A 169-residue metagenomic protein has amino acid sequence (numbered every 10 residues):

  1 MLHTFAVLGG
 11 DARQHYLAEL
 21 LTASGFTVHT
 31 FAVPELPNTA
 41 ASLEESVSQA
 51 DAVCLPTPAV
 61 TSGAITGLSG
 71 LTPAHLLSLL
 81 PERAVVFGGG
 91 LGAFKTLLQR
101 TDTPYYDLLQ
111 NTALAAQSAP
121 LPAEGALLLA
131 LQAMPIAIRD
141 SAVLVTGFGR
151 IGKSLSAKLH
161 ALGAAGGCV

Functional and structural regions predicted by a protein language model:
T4, T27-V28, V85, A142 (+1 more regions): Residues at the starts of beta-strands that form the adenosine-phosphate
A6-Y16, L21, R139-H160: Glycine-rich adenosine-cofactor-binding loop
G9-D11, F31-P34, P56-P58, G89-L91 (+3 more regions): Fold-independent oxyanion-binding glycine-rich loops and adjacent beta-strand/coil segments at enzyme active sites
Q14-Y16, E35-A40, G92-L97: Short, charged/polar "capping" segments at the starts of alpha-helices and the immediately preceding loops
L21, P56, K153, C168-V169: Conserved mixed alpha/beta catalytic, RNA-binding, or beta-rich assembly cores of soluble enzyme, regulatory
S24-N38, L162-V169: NAD(P)-binding Rossmann-fold cofactor-contacting core
S46-S48: A short, aliphatic-rich alpha-helical micro-motif
C54-D140: Glycine/serine-rich phosphate-binding loop and adjoining beta1-alpha1 elements at the start of nucleotide-handling
